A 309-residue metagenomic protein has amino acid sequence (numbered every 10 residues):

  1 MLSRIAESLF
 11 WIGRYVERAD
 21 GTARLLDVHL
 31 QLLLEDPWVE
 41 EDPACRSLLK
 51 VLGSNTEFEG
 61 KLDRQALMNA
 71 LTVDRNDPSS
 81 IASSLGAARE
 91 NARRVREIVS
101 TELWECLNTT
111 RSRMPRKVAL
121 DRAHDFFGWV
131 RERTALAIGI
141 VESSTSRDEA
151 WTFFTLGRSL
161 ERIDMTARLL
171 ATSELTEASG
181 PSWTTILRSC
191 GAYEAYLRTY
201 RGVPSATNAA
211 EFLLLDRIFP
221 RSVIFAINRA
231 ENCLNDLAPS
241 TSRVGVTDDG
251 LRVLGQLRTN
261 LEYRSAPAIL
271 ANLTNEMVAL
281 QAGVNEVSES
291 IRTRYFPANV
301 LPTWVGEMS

Functional and structural regions predicted by a protein language model:
M1-S309: Alpha-helical transmembrane segments and their helix-helix packing motifs
